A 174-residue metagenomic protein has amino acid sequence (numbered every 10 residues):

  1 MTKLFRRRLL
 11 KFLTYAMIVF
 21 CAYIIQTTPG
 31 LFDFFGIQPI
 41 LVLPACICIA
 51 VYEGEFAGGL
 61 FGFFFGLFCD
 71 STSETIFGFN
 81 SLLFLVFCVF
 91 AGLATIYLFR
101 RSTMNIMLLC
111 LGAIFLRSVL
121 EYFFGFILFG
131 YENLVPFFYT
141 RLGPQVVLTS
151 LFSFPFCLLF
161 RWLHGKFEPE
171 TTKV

Functional and structural regions predicted by a protein language model:
M1-V174: Terminal, non-globular segments
